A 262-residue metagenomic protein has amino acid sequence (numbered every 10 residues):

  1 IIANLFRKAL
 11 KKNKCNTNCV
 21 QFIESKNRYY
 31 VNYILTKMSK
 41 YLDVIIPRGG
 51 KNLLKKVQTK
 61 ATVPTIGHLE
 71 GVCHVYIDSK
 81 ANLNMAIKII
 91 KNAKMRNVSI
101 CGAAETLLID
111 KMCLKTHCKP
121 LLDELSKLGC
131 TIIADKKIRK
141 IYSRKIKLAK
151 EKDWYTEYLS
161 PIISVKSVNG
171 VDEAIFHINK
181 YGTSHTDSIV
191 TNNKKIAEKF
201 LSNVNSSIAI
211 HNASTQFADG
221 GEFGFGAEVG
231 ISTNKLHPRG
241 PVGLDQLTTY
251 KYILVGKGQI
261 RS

Functional and structural regions predicted by a protein language model:
I1-K80, N84: Rossmann-like NAD(P) dinucleotide-binding subdomain of oxidoreductase/dehydrogenase enzymes
I2, Y30, I34, Y41 (+11 more regions): General structural feature for long, well-ordered alpha-helical segments within catalytic domains of soluble enzymes
R7-N16, T36-K40, P47, T59-T62 (+6 more regions): Generic secondary-structure signature for well-ordered alpha-helical cores
K12, L54-S160, H211: ALDH superfamily catalytic-core signature
N13-V20, V98-A103, T131-K137, T186-V190 (+1 more regions): Flexible, glycine/charged-enriched surface loops at secondary-structure junctions
N18-Q21, L42-V44, V63-I66, H74-V75 (+7 more regions): Structural motif
L35-K40, N82, K145-D153, G224-E228: Short, surface-exposed amphipathic charged segments that create phosphate/polyanion-binding patches used for binding
K150-S262: Conserved C-terminal structural/oligomerization subdomain of aldehyde/semialdehyde dehydrogenase
